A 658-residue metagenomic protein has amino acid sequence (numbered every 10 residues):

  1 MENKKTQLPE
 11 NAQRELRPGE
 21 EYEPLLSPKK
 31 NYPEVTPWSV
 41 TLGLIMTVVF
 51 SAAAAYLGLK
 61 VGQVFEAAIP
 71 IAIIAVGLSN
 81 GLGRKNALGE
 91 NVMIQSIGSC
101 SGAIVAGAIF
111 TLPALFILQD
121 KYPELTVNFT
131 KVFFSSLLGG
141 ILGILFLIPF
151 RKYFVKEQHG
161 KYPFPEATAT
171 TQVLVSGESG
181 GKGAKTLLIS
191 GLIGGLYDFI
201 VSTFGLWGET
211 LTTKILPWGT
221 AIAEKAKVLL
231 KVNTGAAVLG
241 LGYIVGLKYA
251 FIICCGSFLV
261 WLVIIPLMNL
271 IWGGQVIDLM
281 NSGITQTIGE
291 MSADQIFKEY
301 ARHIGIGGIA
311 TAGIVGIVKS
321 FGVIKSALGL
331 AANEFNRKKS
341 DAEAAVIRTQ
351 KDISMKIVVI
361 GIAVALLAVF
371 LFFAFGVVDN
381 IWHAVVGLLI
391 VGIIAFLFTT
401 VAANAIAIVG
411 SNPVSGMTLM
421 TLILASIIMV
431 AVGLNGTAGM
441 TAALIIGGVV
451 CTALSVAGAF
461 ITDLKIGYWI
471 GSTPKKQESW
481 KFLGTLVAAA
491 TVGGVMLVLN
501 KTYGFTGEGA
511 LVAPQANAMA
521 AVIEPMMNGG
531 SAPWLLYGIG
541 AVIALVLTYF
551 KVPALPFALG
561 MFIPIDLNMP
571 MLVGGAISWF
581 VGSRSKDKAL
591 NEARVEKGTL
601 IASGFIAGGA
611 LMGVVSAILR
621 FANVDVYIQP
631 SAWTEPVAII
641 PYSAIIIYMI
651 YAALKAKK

Functional and structural regions predicted by a protein language model:
M1-K658: Alpha-helical multipass membrane-protein architecture
